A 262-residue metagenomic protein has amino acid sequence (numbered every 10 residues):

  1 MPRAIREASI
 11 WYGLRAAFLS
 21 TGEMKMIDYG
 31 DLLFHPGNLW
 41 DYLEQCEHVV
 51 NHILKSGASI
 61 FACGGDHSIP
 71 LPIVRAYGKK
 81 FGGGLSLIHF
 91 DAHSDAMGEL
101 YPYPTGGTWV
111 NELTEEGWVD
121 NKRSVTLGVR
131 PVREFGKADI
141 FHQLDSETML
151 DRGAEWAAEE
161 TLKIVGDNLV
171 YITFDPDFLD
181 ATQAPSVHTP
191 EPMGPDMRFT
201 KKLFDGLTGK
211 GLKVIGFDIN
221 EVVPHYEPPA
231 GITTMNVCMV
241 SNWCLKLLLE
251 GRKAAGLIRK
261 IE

Functional and structural regions predicted by a protein language model:
M1-E262: Conserved alpha-helical scaffold segments that buttress catalytic/binding sites
